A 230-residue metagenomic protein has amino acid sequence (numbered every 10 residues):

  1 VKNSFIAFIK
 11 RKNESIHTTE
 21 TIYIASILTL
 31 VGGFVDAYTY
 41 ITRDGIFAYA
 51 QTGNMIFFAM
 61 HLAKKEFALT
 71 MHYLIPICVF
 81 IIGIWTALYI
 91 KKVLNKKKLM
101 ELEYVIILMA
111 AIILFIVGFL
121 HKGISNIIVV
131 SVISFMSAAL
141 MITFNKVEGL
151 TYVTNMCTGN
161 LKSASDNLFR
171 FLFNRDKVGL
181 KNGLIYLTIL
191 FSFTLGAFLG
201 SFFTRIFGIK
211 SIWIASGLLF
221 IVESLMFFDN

Functional and structural regions predicted by a protein language model:
K2-N230: Alpha-helical transmembrane segments of multi-pass membrane proteins
